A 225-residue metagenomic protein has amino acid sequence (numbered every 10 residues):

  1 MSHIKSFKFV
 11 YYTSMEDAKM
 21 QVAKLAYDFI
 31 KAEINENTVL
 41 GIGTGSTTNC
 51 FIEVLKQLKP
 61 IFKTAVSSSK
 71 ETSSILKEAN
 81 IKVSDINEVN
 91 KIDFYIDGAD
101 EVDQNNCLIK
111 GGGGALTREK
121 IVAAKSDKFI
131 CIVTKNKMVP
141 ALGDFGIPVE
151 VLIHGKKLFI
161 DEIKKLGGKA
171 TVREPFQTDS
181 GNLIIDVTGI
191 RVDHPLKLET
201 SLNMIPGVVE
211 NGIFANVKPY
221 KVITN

Functional and structural regions predicted by a protein language model:
S2-Q21, A32, K70-N225: Conserved phosphate- and dinucleotide-binding cores of soluble alpha/beta proteins, encompassing both enzyme active
L25, F29, V54: Rossmann-fold NAD(P)-dependent oxidoreductase module
Y27, G43, T64-S67: N-terminal, positively charged regions that mediate nucleic acid binding
I30-T38: Short helix-loop-beta connector
N37-L40, K59-A65, C107: Short active-site oxyanion
V39-T47: Glycine-rich beta-strand-to-loop/alpha-helix junction loops that act as flexible
S46-L55: N-terminal active-site wall of soluble small-molecule enzyme domains
V54-I61, S126-D127: A glycine- and small-aliphatic-rich helix-loop capping segment at beta-alpha/alpha-beta transitions that lines
